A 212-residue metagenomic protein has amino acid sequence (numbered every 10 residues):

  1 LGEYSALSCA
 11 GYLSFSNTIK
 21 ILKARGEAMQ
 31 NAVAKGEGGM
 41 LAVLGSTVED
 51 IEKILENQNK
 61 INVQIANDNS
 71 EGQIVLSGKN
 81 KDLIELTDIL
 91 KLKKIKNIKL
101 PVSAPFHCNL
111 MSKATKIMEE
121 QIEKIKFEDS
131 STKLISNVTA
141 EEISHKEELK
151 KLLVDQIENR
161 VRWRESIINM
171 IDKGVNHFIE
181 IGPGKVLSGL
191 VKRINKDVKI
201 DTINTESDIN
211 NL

Functional and structural regions predicted by a protein language model:
L1, K79, I181-P183: Glycine-rich beta-strand-to-loop/alpha-helix junction loops that act as flexible
L1-F15, V186: A phosphate-binding catalytic loop at a beta-strand-loop-alpha-helix junction that coordinates phosphoryl groups
Y4, E49, K81, K185-V186 (+1 more regions): Short alpha-helical
S5, G72, N176-F178: N-terminal hydrophobic or amphipathic segments with adjacent small-residue motifs that include Sec signal peptides
C9-E158: Alpha/beta catalytic cores of group-transfer enzymes, especially the acyltransferase/condensing modules of polyketide
K126-L212: Acyltransferase/transacylase module recognition
